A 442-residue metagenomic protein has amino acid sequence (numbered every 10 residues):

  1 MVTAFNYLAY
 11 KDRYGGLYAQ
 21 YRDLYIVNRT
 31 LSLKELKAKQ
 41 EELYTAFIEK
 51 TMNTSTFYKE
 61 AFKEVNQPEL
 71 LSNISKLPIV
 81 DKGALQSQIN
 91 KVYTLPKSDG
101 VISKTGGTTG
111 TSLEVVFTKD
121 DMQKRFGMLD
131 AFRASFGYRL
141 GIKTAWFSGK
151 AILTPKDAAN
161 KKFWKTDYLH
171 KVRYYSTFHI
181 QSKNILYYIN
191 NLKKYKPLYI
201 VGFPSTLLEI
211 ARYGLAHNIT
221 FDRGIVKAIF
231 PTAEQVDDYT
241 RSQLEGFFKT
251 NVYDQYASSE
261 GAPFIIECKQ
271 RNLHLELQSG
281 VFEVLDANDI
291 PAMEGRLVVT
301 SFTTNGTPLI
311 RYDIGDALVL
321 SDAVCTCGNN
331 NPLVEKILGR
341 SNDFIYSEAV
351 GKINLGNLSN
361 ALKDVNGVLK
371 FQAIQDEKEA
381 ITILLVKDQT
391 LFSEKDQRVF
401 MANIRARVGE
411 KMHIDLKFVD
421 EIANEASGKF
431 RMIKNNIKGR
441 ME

Functional and structural regions predicted by a protein language model:
M1-K104, T111-F126, D130-K143, K150 (+7 more regions): Nucleotide 5′-phosphate-binding alpha/beta core
Q123, A145-T206: AMP-binding/adenylate-forming
K143-A145, V298: Conserved beta-strand elements of the Class I
R173-S176, Y253-Q255, I414-V419: General small-molecule cofactor/ligand-binding pocket signal
F178-N184, P197-Y239, D254-S259: Adenylate-forming
L186-I189, K193, N218, S359-L362: Short hydrophobic/charged patches on amphipathic alpha-helices used for structural packing and interfaces
I200, T303-G306, I310-E410: AMP-binding/adenylate-forming catalytic core of the ANL superfamily
K227, P231-V324, S341: Conserved AMP-binding/adenylate-forming
